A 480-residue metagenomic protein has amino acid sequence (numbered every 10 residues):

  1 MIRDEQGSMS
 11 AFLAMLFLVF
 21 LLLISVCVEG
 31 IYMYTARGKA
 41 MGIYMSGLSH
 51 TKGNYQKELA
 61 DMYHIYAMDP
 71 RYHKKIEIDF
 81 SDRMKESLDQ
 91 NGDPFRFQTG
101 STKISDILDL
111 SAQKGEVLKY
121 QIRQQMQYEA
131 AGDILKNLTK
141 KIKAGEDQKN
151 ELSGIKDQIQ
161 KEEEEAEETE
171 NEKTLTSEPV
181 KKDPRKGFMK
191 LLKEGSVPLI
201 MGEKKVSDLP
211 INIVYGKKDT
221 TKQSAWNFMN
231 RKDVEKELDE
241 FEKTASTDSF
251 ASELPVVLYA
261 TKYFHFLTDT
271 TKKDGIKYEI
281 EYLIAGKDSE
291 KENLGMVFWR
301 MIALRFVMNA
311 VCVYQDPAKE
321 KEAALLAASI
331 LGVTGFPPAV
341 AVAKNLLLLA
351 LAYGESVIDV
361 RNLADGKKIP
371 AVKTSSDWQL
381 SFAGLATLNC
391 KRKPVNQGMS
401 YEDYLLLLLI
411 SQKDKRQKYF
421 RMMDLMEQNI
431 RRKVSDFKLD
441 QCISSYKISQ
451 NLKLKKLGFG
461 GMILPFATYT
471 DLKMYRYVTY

Functional and structural regions predicted by a protein language model:
M1-I78: Alpha-helical assembly-interface signal, strongest on the long, hydrophobic N-terminal helix that forms
I65-Y480: Long, compositionally biased low-complexity segments
